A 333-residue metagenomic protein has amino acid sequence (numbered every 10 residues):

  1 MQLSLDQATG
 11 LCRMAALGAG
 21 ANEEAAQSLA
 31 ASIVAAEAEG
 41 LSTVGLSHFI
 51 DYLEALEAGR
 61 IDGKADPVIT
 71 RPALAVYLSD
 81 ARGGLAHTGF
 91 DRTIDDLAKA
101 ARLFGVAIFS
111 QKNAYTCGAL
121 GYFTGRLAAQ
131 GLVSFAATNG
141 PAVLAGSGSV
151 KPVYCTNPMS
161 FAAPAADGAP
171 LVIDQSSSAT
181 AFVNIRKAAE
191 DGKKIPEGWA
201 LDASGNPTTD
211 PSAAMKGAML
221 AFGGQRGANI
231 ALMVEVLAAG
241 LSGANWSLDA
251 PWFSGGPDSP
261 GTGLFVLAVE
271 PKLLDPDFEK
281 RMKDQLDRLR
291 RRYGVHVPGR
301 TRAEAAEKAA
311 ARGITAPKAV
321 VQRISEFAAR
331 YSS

Functional and structural regions predicted by a protein language model:
Q2, G10-S28, A35, S42-R60 (+3 more regions): Acidic, glycine/proline-rich low-complexity segments that act as flexible tails and inter-domain linkers
Q2-L3, A8, G18, L241 (+1 more regions): Catalytic-core signal marking the mid-to-C-terminal active-site face
G45-A98: Active-site cofactor/substrate anionic-group-binding motifs, chiefly glycine- and Lys/Arg-rich phosphate-binding loops
V76-A166: A generic, well-ordered mixed alpha/beta core segment in the N-terminal half of proteins
L132-V143, V236-F253: Glycine-rich phosphate/pyrophosphate-binding loops and their adjacent beta-strand/loop elements at enzyme active sites
L144-S212: Phosphate/diphosphate-binding glycine-rich loops and adjacent basic-rich segments that engage nucleotide
E190-L248: Secondary-shell segments that build the walls of catalytic and ion/ligand-binding clefts
